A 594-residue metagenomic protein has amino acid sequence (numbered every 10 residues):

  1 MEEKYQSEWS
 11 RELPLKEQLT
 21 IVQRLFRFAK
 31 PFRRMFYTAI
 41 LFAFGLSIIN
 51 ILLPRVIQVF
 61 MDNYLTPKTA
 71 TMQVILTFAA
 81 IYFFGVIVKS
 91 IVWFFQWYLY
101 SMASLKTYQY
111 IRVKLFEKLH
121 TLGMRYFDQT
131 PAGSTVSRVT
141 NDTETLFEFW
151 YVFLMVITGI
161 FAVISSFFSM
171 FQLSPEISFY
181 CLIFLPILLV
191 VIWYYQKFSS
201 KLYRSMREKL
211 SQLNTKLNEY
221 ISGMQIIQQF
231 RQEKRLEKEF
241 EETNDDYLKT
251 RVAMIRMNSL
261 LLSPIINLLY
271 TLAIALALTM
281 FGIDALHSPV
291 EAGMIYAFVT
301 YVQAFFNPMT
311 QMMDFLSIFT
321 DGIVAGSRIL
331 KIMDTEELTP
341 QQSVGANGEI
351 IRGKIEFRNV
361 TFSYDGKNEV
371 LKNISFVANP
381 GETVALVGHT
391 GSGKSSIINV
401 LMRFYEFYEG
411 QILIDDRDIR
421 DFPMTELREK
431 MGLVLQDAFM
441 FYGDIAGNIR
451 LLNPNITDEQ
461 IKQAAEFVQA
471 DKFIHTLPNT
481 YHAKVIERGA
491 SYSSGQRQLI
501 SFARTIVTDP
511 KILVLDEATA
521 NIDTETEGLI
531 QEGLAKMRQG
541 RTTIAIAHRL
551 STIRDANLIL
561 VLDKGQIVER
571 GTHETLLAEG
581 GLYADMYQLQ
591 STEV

Functional and structural regions predicted by a protein language model:
M1-N50, L65-F78, F95-Y100, S104 (+10 more regions): Membrane-integrated ABC transporters
S10-Q18, L41-F42, I49-D62, G85-A132 (+11 more regions): Juxtamembrane helix-loop junctions of ABC transporter transmembrane domains
P31-R34, M124-R125, N141-F149, F153 (+7 more regions): An intracellular "coupling" helix at the cytosolic face of ABC transporter transmembrane type-1 domains
F36-V92, F171-E176, S288-A292: Transmembrane helix-loop-helix hairpins at lipid-water interfaces of multipass membrane proteins, especially the type-1
L41, L53, V59, V92 (+6 more regions): Hydrophobic alpha-helical transmembrane segments of ABC transporter permease domains
T71, S169-I183, M257-S327, I332-M333: Helix-loop-helix
A275, Q341, G348-V594: ABC-type nucleotide-binding domain
